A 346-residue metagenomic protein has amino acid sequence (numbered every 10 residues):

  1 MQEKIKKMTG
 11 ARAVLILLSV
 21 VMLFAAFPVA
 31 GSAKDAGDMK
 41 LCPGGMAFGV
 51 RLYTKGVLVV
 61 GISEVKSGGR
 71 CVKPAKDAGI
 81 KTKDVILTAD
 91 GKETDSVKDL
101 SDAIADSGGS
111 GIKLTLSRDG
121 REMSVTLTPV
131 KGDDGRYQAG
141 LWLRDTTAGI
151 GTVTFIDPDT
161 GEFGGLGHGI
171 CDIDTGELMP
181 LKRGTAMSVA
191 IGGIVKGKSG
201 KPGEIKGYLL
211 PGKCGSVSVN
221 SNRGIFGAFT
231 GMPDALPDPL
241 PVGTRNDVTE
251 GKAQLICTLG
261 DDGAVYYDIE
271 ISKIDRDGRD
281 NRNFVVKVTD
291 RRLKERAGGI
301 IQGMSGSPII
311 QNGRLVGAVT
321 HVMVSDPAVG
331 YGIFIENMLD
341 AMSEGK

Functional and structural regions predicted by a protein language model:
M1-C42, M46-F48, V153, G176 (+3 more regions): Gram-positive cell-envelope targeting signals
E3, L15, G79-I80, E93 (+1 more regions): Residue-level "contact hotspot" at macromolecular interaction interfaces
K34-A36, M46-F48, K81, S101-L141: PDZ-domain C-terminal substructure recognizer with occasional recognition of PDZ-binding tails
M46-K81: PDZ/PDZ-like groove recognition
K55, T82-K83, T249, S305 (+1 more regions): Short, flexible surface segments
A75-V97, I309-N312, V316-G317: Conserved PDZ fold ligand-binding element
T88-R121, P237, D326-A328, I333-E336: PDZ domains, with a preference for the canonical peptide-binding region formed by the helix
K131, G135-G298, Q302, Q311-N312 (+2 more regions): Serine endopeptidase catalytic core focused on the charge-relay Asp
